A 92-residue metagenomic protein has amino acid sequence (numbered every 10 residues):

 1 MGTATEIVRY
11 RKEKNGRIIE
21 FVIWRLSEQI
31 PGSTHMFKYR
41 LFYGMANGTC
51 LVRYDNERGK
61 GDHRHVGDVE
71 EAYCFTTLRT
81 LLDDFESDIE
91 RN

Functional and structural regions predicted by a protein language model:
M1-H63: The feature represents the first ordered module of a protein
R64-D68: A short small-residue
V69-N92: Short, compact, well-ordered microdomains
